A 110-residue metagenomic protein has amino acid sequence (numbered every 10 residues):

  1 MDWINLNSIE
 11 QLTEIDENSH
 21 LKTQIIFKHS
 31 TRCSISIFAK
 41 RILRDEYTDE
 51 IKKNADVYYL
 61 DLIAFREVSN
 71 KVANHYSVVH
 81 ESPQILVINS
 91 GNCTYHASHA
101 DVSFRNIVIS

Functional and structural regions predicted by a protein language model:
M1-E14: N-terminal "domain-start" segment that seeds a small globular fold
L6, K28, K53-S69: Thiol-based oxidoreductase modules, predominantly thioredoxin-like and allied folds used for disulfide exchange
E14-D49: Local sequence-structure signature of Cys/Sec-based thiol-disulfide redox active-site neighborhoods
T48-K53, N106-I109: Short cysteine/histidine-rich metal-coordination sites, predominantly Zn2+-binding motifs
Y76-V79: Short loop/turn motifs at secondary-structure junctions and domain boundaries
E81, L86-S110: Non-catalytic, surface beta->alpha helical segment in thiol-disulfide oxidoreductase systems
